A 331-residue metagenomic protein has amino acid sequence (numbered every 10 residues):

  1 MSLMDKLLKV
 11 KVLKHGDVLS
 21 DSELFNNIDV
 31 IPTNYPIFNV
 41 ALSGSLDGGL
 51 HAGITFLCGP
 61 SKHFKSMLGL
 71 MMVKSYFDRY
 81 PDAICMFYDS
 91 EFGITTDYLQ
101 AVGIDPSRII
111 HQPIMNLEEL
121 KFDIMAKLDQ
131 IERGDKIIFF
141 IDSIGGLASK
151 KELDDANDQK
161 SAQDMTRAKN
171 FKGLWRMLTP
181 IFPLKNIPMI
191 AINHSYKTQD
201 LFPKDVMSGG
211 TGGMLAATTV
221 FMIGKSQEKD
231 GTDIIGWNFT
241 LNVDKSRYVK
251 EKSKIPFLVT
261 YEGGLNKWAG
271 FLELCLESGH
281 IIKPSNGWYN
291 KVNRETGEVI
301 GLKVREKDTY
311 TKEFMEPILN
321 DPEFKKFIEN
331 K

Functional and structural regions predicted by a protein language model:
M1-S20, I31, T55, E228-K331: C-terminal regions of RecA-like/P-loop NTPase motor modules
S2-R108, M125-D129: The Walker A/P-loop phosphate-binding site
I54-F56, I84, K136-F140, P188-I190: Residue-level preference for the first positions of well-ordered beta-strands
S90-F92, I114-M115, I144, H194-S195 (+1 more regions): Short, ordered loop/turn segments at secondary-structure junctions
I94, L147-A148, T198-Q199: Catalytic P-loop NTPase motifs of RecA-like helicase/translocase cores
V102-I109, D155-D164, D205-G210: A short alpha->loop->secondary-structure connector
I114-L184: Phosphate-binding/switch loop-helix module in NTP-utilizing enzymes
D164-S278: Phosphate-binding/switch region of NTP-binding enzymes
